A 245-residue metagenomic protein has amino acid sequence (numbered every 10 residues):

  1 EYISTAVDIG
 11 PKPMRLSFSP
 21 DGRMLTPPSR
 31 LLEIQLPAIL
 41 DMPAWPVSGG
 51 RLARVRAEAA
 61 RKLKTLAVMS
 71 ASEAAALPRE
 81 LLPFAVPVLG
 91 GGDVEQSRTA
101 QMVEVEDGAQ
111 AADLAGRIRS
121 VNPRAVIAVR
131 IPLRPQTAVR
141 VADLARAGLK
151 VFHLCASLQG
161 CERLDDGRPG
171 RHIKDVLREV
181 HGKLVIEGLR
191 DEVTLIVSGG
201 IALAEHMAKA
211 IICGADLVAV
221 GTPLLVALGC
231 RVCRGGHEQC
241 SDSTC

Functional and structural regions predicted by a protein language model:
E1-A38, M42-L66, E73, L77-E80 (+1 more regions): Conserved, well-structured core domains of diverse proteins
G22, P87-L114, R130-P135: Active-site beta->alpha loop and helix N-cap motifs at the rims of alpha/beta catalytic domains
E33, A76-L82, D93-T99, A115-P123 (+1 more regions): Acidic (Asp/Glu)-rich catalytic clusters
L40-M42, M69-A71, V88-G90, R130-I131 (+1 more regions): Short His-Asn-centered micro-motif
S48-V55, P83-V88, Q136-V139: Glycine-rich anion/phosphate-binding loops
V55-A71, V86-V88, V94-E106, G148: Catalytic domains of carbohydrate-active enzymes, especially glycoside hydrolases
S70-E73, R190: Flexible, glycine/charged-enriched surface loops at secondary-structure junctions
V103, D107, R117-C245: Glycine-rich phosphate/ribose-binding loops and adjacent secondary-structure elements that form binding surfaces
